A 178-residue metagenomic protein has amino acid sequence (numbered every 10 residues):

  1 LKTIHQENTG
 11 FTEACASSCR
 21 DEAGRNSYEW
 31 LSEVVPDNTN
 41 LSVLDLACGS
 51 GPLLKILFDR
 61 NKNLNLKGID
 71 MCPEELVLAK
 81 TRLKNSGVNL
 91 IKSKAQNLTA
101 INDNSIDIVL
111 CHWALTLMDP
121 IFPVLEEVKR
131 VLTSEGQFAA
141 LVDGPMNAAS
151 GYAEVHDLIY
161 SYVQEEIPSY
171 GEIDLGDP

Functional and structural regions predicted by a protein language model:
L1-T39, P52-I56, E75-L78, R82: Conserved class I S-adenosyl-L-methionine
R20-Y28, C72, I121, A148-Y152 (+1 more regions): Conserved donor sugar-nucleotide recognition element shared by glycan-biosynthetic enzymes
L44-L46, S50-L98: Class I SAM-dependent methyltransferase SAM/SAH-binding core
Q96-V109: A short acidic, Gly/Pro-enriched loop at the edge of an enzyme's catalytic core that lines a small-molecule cofactor
I108-F122: A short SAM/SAH-binding and catalytic strip from SAM-dependent methyltransferases
M118-D119, L132-S134: Helix-to-beta-strand junctions that scaffold the AdoMet/dcAdoMet cofactor pocket in Class I SAM-dependent enzymes
F122, Q137-P178: Conserved catalytic/acceptor-binding region of the Class I
P123-V128: Short, conserved SAM-binding segment of the class I
